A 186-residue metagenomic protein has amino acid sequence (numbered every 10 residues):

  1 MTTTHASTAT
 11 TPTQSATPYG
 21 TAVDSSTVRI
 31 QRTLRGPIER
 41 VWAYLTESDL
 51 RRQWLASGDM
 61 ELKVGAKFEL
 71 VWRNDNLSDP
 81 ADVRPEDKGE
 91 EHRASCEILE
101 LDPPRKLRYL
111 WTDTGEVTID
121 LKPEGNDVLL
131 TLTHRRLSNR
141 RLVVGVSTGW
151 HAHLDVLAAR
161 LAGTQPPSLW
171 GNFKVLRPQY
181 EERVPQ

Functional and structural regions predicted by a protein language model:
M1-K63: Hydrophobic ligand-binding cavity/cleft-lining segments
M1-T10, R135-Q186: A conserved amphipathic terminal alpha-helix motif
T2-S7, T13-Q14, A66, D87 (+3 more regions): Charge-dense, helix-prone N-terminal extensions
T27, E100, R108-A159: Beta-strand/loop substructures that line and gate deep hydrophobic ligand-binding cavities in soluble
R29, S48-E91, G171-V175: Short beta-edge strand/loop motif at the mouth of beta-sheet-based domains
Q31, D59, E97, T118-D120: Short, surface-exposed charged micro-motifs
I38, R93-S95, T118: Conserved beta-strand residues within beta-sheet cores
K63-E69, L101-R108: Short, hydrophobic/aromatic-rich segments at coil-to-beta transitions
